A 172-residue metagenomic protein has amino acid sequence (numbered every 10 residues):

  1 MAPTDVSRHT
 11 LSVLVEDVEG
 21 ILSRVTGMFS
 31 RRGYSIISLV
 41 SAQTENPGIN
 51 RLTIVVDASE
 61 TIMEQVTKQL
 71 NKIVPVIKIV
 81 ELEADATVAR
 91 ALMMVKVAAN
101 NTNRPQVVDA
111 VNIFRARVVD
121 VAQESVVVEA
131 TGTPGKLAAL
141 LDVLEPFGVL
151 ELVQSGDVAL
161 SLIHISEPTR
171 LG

Functional and structural regions predicted by a protein language model:
S7-V15, N50-L52, T87-A98: Short glycine-/aliphatic-rich beta-strand segments at the starts of folded cytosolic domains
V18, D57-I62, N100-N101, G132-L137: Helix N-cap motif at beta-to-alpha junctions
V25-G27, Q65-I73, V107-N112, L140-E145: Short amphipathic alpha-helices in soluble, non-transmembrane regions that often serve as interface/regulatory elements
I36-S59, E83-A89: Short, charge-patterned binding micro-sites
A58-A98: Helix-adjacent hinge/juxtasegments
V74-A86, R117-Q123, G148-S161: Conserved short beta-strand edge segments in small beta-sheet-based binding/regulatory domains
A84-V128, P134: Long, charge-patterned amphipathic alpha-helical coiled-coil/hairpin "stalk" segments used as oligomerization
I163-G172: Single conserved hydrophobic/aromatic residue that forms the stacking wall/gate of nucleotide- or nucleobase-binding
